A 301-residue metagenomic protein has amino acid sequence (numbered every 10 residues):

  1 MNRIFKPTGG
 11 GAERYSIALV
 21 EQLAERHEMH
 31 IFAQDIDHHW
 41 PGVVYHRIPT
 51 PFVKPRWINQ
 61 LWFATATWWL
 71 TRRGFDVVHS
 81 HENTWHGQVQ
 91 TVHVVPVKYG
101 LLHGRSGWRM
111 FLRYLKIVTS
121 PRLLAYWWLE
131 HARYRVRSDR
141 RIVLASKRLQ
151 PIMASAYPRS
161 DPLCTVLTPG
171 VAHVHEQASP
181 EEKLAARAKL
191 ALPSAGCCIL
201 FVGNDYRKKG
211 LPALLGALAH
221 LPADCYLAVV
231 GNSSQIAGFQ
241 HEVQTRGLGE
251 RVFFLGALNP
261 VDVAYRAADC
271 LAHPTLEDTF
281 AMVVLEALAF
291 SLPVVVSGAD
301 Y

Functional and structural regions predicted by a protein language model:
M1-T8: Nucleotide-activated donor-dependent transferases that construct or modify glycoconjugates
R14-A18, C197-H220, S234-A237: A conserved mid-protein helix/loop that constitutes part of the nucleotide-sugar donor-binding site
Q34-I36, A172, V202-N204, Y226-Q240: Glycosyltransferase donor-sugar binding loop
K116-K183: Donor nucleotide-sugar binding/catalytic pocket of nucleotide-sugar-dependent glycosyltransferases
A257, L276: Aromatic "clamp/platform" in nucleotide-sugar-dependent glycosyltransferases that forms part of the donor/acceptor
L271-A272: A short hydrophobic beta-strand element within the catalytic core of glycosyltransferases that build diverse glycans
A281-V284: Short glycine/serine-rich donor-binding loops of glycosyltransferases
P293-S297: Short hydrophobic beta-strand element within catalytic cores of glycosyltransferases and related nucleotide-activated
